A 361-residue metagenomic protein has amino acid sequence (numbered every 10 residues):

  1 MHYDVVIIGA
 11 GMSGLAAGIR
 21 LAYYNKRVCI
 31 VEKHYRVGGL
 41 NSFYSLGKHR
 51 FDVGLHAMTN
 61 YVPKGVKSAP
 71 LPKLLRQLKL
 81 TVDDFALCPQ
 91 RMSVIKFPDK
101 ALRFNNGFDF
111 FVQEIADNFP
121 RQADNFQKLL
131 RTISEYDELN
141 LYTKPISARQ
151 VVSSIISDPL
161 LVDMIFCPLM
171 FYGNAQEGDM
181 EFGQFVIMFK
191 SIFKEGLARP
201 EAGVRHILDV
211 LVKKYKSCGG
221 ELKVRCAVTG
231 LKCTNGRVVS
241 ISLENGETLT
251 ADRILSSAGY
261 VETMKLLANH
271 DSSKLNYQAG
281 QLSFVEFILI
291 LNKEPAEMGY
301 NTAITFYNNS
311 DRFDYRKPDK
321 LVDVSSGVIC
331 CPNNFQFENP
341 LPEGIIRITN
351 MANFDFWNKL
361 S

Functional and structural regions predicted by a protein language model:
M1-R121: N-terminal glycine-rich phosphate/pyrophosphate-binding loop and immediately adjacent elements
F43, E177-M180, Q336-E343: FAD-binding beta-loop-beta segment adjacent to the flavin cofactor pocket
L55-Y61, L169-N174, F284-E286: Glycine-rich phosphate/pyrophosphate-binding beta-alpha loops
K96-E181: Rossmann-like flavin
F171-A198: Active-site-adjacent "gating/activation" loops or surface patches in catalytic cores
M188-V238: Helical element adjacent to the flavin cofactor pocket in flavoenzyme catalytic cores
T229-P340: Mid-domain catalytic core of redox enzymes that form a hydrophobic substrate pocket/lid adjacent to a catalytic redox
V328-I329, N333-S361: FAD-dependent oxidoreductase catalytic-site/capping-region signature
